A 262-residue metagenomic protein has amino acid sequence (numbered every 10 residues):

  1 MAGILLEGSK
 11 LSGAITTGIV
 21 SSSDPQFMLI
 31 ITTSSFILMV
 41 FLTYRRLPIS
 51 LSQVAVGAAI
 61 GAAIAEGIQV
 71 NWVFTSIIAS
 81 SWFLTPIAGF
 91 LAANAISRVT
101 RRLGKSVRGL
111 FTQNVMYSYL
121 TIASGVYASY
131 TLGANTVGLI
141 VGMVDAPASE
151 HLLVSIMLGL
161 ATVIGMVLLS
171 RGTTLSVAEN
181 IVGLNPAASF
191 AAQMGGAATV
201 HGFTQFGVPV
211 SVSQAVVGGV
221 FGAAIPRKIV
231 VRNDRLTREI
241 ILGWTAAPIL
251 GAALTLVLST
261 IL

Functional and structural regions predicted by a protein language model:
M1-L262: Multi-pass alpha-helical transmembrane bundle typical of ion/small-solute transporters and intramembrane aspartyl
